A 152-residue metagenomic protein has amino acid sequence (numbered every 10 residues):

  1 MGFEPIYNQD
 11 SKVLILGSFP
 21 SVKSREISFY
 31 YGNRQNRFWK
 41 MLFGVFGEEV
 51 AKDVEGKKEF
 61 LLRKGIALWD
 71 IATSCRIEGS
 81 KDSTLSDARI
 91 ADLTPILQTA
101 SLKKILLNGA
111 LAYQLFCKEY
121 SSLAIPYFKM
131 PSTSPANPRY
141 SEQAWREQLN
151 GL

Functional and structural regions predicted by a protein language model:
E4-K12, N33-R34, K81-T94, C117-L152: C-terminal capping/extension of enzyme domains
K12-S18: Short, hydrophobic/glycine-enriched beta-strand segments
L14, A67-W69, L106, F128: Hydrophobic/aromatic beta-strand patches that form the interior of the parallel beta-sheet core in alpha/beta enzyme
K23, L115-F116: Glycine/Thr-rich phosphate-binding loops of Rossmann-like dinucleotide-binding domains
K23-T84: Short, surface-exposed acidic-centric catalytic microdomains
E78, G109, M130: Conserved active-site and SAM-binding loop architecture of S-adenosyl-L-methionine-dependent nucleic-acid
L93, L97-L106: Proline-aspartate-enriched helix->loop->beta-strand connector
L111-Y113: Alpha-helix capping/helix-boundary segments
